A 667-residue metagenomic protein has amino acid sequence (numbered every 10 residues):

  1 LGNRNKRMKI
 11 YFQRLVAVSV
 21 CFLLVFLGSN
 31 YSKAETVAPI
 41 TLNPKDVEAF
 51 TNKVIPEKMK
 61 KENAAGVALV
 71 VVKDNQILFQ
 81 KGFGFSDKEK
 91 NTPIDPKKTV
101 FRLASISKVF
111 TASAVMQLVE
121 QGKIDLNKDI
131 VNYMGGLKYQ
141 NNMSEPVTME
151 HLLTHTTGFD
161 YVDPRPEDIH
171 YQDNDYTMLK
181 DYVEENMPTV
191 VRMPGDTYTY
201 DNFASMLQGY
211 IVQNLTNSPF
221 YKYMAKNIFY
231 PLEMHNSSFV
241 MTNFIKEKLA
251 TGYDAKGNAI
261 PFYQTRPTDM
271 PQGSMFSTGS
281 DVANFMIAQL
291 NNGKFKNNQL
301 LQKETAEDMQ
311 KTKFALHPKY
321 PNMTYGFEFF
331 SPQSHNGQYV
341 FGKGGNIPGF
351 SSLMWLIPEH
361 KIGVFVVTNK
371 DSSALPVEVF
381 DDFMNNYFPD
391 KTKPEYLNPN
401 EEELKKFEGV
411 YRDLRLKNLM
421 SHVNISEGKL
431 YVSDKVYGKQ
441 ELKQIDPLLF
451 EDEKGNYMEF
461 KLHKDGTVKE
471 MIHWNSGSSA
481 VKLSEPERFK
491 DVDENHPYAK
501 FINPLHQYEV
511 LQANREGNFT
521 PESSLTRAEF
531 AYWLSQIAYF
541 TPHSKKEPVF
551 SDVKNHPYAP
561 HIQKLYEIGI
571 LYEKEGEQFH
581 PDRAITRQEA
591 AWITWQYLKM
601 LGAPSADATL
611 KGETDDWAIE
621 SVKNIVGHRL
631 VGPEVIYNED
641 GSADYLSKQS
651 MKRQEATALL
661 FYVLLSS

Functional and structural regions predicted by a protein language model:
N5-S19: Bacterial N-terminal signal peptides that target proteins for export
F12, N30-E35, P166, A480-P497 (+6 more regions): Feature responds to low-complexity, polar/acidic, surface-exposed segments characteristic of secreted/exported proteins
V20-F26: Hydrophobic core
E35-K81, T216, A225, Y230 (+1 more regions): Catalytic loop of the DD-peptidase/beta-lactamase superfamily, centered on the K-T-G motif and neighboring
K45, K61, F83-N202, T216-S218 (+4 more regions): Active-site-proximal loop and beta-strand segments within enzyme catalytic domains
L69-Q76, R102-I130, L152, E185-N186 (+6 more regions): Alpha-helical scaffold elements that line and support the substrate/ligand-binding pocket of soluble hydrolases
I94-K98, T189-P194, S205-M206, F262-Q272 (+5 more regions): Flexible glycine/proline-enriched surface loops and loop-helix/loop-strand junctions
